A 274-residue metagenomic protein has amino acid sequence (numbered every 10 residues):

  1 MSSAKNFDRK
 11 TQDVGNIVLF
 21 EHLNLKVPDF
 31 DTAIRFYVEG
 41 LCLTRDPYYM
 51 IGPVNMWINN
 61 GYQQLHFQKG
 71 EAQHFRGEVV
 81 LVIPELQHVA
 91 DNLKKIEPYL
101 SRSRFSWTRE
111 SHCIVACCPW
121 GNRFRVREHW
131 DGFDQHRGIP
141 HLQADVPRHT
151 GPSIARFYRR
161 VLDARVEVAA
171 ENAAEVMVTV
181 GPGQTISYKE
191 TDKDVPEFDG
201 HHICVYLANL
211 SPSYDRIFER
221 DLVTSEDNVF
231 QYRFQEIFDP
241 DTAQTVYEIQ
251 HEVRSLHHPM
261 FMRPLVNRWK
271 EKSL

Functional and structural regions predicted by a protein language model:
M1-N16, H22, P47, D91-V146 (+3 more regions): Vicinal oxygen chelate
F7-R9, D13-K69, R76-E78: An N-terminus-focused feature that recognizes amino-terminal "leader" regions
H22, L65-H66, E78, H141 (+2 more regions): Histidine-centered active-site/metal-ligand motif
K26, V80-P84, D145, C204-A208: Short hydrophobic/aromatic beta-strand micro-patches that form the beta-sheet surface supporting nucleotide- or nucleic
T32-I34, L86-N92, T150-S153, L210-R216: Short, conserved charged micro-motifs
A33-V38, G121, S153-R159, I217: Conserved active-site tyrosine of GNAT-family acetyltransferases
P53, R76, S111-C113, I139 (+1 more regions): Conserved positions at the start
A72-R76, L81-K95: Eukaryotic helix-linker segments that join adjacent hydrophobic helices
